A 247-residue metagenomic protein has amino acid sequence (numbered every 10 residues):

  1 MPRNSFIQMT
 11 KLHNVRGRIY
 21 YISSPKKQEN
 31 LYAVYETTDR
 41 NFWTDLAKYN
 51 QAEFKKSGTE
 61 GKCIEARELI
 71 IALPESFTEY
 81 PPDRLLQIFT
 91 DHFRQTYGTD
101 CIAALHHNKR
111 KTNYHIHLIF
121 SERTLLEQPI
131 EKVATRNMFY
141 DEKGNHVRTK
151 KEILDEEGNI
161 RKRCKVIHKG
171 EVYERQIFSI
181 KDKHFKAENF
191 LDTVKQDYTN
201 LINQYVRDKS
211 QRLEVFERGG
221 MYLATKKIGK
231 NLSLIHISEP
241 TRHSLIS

Functional and structural regions predicted by a protein language model:
M1-S238, R242: N-terminal nicking endonuclease/strand-transfer module with a His-rich metal-binding environment and a catalytic Tyr
I246-S247: Short, ordered, surface-exposed loop/turn motifs in non-cytosolic proteins
